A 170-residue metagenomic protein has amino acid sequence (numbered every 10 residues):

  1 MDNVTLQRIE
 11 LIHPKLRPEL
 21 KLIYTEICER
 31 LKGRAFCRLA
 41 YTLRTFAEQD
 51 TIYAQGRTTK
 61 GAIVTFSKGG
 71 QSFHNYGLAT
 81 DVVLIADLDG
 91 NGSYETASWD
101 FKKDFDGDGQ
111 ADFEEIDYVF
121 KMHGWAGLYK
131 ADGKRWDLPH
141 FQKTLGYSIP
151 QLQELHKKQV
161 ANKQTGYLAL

Functional and structural regions predicted by a protein language model:
M1-Y41: Active-site acidic/histidine clusters and adjacent loop/turn architecture that either coordinate catalytic ions
L16-I23, E48, D112, I116: Stable alpha-helical elements in mature extracytoplasmic
C37, T59, A126-K130: Residue-level detector of short coil/turn "hinge" positions at structural boundaries
C37-I52: Acidic helix-start/capping segments at beta-turn-to-alpha-helix junctions
F46-Q49, T58, D87-G90: Short, charged/polar surface micro-motifs in flexible loops or helix N-caps
G56-G69: Cytochrome P450 catalytic domain signature, combining two hallmark sequence patches
S67-L170: Catalytic cores and adjacent binding grooves of peptidoglycan-active enzymes
